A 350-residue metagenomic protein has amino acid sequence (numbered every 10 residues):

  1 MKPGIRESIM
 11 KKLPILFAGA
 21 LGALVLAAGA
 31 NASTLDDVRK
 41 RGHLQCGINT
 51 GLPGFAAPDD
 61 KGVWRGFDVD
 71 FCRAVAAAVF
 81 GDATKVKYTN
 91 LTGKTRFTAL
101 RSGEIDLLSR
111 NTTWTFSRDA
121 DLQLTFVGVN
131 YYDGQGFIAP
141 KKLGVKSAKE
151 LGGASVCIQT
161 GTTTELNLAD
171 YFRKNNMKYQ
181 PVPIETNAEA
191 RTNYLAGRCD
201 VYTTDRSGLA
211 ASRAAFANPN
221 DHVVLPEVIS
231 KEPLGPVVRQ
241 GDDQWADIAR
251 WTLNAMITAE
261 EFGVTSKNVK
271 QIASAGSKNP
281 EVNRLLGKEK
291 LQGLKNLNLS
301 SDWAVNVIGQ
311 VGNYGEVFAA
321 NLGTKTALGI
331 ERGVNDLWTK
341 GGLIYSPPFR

Functional and structural regions predicted by a protein language model:
G4-A18: Bacterial N-terminal signal peptides that target proteins for export
A18-V25: Bacterial N-terminal signal peptides
L26-A32: Sec/Tat signal peptide C-region and signal peptidase I cleavage site
A32-S33, R39-S109, L285, G293 (+5 more regions): Extracytoplasmic small-molecule ligand-binding "clamshell" domains of the periplasmic binding protein/Venus flytrap
R39-K40, A76-T84, R101-I105, K142 (+6 more regions): Sec-exported extracytoplasmic/periplasmic mature domains
Q45-G54, W64-V79, T113, D133-R191: Bilobed "Venus flytrap"/periplasmic-binding protein-like clamshell domains and structurally analogous long
D70-R73, A77-V79, K142-V145, K149 (+7 more regions): Extended ligand-binding regions for polar small-molecule ligands
R73, A77, G81, K85-E150 (+2 more regions): Acidic, polar ligand-binding/catalytic clefts
